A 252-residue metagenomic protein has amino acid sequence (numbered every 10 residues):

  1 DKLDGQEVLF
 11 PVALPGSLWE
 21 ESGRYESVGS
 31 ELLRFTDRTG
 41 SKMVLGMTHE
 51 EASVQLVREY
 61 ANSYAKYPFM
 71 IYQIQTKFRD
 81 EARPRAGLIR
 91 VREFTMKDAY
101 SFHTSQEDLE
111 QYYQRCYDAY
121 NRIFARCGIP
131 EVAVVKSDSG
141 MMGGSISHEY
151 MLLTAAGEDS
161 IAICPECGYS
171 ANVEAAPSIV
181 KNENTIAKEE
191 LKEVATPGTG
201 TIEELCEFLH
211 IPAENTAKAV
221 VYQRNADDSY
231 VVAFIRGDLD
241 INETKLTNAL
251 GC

Functional and structural regions predicted by a protein language model:
D1-E81, E214, Y222-N225: Active-site loop/lid in soluble adenylation, ligation, and acyl-transfer enzymes
D1-R38, Y100-G140: TRNA-binding/sensing appendages of the translation machinery
T39-M43, Q75-F78, F102-E107, Y120 (+1 more regions): Short C-terminal domain-edge/linker segments immediately following a structured domain
E50-Q55, E59, R85-A99, E107-C252: Extended, low-hydrophobicity, polar/charged segments
